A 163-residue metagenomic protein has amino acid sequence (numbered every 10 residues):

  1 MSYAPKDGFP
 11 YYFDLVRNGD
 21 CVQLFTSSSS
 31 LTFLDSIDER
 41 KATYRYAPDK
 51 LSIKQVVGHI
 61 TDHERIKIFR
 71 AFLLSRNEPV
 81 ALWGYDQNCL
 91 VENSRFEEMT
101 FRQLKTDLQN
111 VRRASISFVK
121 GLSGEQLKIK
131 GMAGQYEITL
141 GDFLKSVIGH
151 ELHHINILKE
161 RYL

Functional and structural regions predicted by a protein language model:
M1-G8, A42-Q87, K128-L163: Short, contiguous alpha-helical
M1-T26: Extreme N-terminal tail/first-helix region
L15-V16, L51, L90-L104, A133-D142: Acidic/His metal-coordination segments adjacent to aromatic residues that form catalytic metal sites in metalloenzymes
V16-G19, I66-I68, N77, S115-I116: A broad, low-specificity signal for short, low-complexity segments enriched in glycine/proline and polar/charged
C21-D35, R70, V91-K128: Acidic/histidine-rich alpha-helical segments that form the ligand environment of transition-metal centers
F25-L51: A glycine-rich, hydrophobic loop/mini-helix early in the fold
